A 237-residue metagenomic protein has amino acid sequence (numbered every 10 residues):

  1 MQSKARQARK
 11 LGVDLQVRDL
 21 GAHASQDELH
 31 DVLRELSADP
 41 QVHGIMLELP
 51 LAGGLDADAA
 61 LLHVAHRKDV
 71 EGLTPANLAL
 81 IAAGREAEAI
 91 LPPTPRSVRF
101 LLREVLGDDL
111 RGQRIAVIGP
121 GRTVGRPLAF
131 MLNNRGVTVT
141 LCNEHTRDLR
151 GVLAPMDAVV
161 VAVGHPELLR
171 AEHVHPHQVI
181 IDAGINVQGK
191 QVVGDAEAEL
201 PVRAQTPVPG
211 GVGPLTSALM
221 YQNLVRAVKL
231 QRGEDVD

Functional and structural regions predicted by a protein language model:
M1-R6, E88-V179, Q188-V202: Glycine-rich phosphate/diphosphate-binding loop of Rossmann-like nucleotide-binding domains
A8-A22, V139-L141: Short beta-strand elements in bilobed, periplasmic/extracellular small-molecule ligand-binding domains
H23-H30, G54, R67, E88 (+5 more regions): Electropositive phosphate-/nucleotide-binding environments in soluble metabolic enzymes
E28-P40: Short, well-structured alpha-helical segments in soluble
Q41-V42, M156: Short, high-confidence coil segments that cap the C-terminus of an alpha-helix and link into the following beta-strand
G44-L110: Anion-binding alpha/beta catalytic cores of soluble intermediary-metabolism enzymes, centered on
L49, V163, A183-G184: Glycine-rich, N-terminal phosphate-binding loop of Rossmann-like dinucleotide-binding domains
D58-A79, P176, I181-V236: Rossmann-fold NAD(P)-binding glycine/threonine-rich loop
